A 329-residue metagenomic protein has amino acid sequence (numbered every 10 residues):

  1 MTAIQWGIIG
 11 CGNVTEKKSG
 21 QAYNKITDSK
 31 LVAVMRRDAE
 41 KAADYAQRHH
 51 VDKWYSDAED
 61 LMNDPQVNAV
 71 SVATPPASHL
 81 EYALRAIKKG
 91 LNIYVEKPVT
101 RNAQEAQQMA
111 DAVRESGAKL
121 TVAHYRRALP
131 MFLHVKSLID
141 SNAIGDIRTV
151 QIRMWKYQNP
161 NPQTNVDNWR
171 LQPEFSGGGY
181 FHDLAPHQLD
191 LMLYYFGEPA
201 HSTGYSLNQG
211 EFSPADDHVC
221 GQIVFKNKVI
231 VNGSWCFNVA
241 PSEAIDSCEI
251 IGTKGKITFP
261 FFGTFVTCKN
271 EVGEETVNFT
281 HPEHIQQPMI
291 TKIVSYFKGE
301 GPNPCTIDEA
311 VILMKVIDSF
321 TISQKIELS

Functional and structural regions predicted by a protein language model:
M1-H49: N-terminal Rossmann-like dinucleotide-binding module
A3, S29, A69-S71, S141 (+2 more regions): C-terminal helix-rich "cap/oligomerization" subdomain common to oxidoreductases
H49-A112: Beta-loop-alpha module in the N-terminal Rossmann-like domain of NAD(P)-dependent dehydrogenases, especially those
Y55, V95, L120-V122, G233 (+1 more regions): Hydrophobic residues in well-ordered beta-strands that form the structural core
Q107-Y125, D146-R148: Rossmann-fold dehydrogenase core element
R126-Y205, Q209-F212, E327: Predominantly a Rossmann-like dinucleotide-binding segment in NAD(P)-dependent oxidoreductases
D183, D190-G263, I290-G301: Contiguous beta-strand/loop segments that form the cofactor/metal-binding neighborhood of enzyme cores
N278-T291, C305: Active-site loop of classical SDR/Rossmann-like NAD(P)-dependent oxidoreductases, centered on the catalytic Tyr-X3-Lys
